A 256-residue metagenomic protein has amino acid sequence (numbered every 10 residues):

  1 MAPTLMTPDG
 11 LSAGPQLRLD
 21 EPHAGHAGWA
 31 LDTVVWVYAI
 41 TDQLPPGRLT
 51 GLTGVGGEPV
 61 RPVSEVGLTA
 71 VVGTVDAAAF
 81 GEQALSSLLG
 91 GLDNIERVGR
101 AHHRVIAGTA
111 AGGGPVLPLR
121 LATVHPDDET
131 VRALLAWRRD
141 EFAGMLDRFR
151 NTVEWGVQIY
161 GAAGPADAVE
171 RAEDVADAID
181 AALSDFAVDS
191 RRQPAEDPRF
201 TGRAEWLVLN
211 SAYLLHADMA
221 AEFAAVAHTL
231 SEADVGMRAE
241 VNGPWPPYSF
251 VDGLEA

Functional and structural regions predicted by a protein language model:
M1-A256: An interfacial alpha-helical scaffold signature
